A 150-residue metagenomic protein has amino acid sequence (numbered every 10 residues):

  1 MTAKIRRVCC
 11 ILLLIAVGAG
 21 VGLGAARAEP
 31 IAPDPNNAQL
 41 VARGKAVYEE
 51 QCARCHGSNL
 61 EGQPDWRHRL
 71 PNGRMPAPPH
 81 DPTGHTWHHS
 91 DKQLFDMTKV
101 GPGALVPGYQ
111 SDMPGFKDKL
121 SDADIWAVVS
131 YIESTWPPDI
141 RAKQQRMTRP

Functional and structural regions predicted by a protein language model:
T2-L12: Bacterial N-terminal signal peptides that target proteins for export
C10-G20: Bacterial N-terminal signal peptides
L23-V47, A142-P150: Electrostatic cytochrome c docking/interface patches
G44, Y48-S58, M113, V128-I132: The canonical Cys-X-X-Cys-His
K45, E61-F95, G115-L120: Gly/Gly-Pro-rich "capping" loops immediately C-terminal to redox-active cysteine motifs in periplasmic/lumenal
H68, P78-P79, M97-W126, T135 (+1 more regions): Axial heme c-ligation environment in periplasmic c-type cytochrome domains
